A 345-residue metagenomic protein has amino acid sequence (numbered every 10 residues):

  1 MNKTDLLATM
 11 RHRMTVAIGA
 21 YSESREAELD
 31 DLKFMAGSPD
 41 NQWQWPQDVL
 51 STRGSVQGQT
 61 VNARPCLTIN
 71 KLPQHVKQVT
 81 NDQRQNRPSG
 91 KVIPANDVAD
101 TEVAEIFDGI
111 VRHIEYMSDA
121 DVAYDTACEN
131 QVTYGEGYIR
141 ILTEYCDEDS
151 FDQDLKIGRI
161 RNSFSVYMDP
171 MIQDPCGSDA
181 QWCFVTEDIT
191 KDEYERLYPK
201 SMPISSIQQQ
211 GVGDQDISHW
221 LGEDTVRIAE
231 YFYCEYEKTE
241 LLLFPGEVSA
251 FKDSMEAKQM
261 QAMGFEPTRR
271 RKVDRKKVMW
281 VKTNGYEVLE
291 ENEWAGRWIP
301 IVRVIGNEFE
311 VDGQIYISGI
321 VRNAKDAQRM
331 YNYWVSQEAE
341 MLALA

Functional and structural regions predicted by a protein language model:
M1-E290: Extended, helix-rich architectural segments
L242-A345: Extended, charged amphipathic alpha-helical segments
